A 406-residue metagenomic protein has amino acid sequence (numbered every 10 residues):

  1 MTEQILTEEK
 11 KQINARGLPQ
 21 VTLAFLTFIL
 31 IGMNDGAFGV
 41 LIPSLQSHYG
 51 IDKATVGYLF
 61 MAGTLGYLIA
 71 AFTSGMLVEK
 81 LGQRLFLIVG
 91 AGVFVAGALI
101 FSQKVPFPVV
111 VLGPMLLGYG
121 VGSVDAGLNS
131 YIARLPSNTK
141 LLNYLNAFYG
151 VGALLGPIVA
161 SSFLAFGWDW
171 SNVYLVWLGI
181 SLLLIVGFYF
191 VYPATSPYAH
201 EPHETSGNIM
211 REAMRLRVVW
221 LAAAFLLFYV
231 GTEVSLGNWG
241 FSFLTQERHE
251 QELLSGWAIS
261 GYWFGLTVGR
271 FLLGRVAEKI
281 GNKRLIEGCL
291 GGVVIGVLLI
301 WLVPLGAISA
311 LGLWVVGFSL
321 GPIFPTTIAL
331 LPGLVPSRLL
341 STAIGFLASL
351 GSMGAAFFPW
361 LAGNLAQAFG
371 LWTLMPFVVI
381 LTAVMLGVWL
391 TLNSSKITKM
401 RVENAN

Functional and structural regions predicted by a protein language model:
F38-G39, R217-V268: Extracytoplasmic gate region of multi-pass secondary transporters
L45-Q46, L77-V78, I132, V159-W168 (+3 more regions): Interfacial helix-cap and linker-helix signal at transmembrane-aqueous boundaries of multi-pass secondary transporters
G50, G82, Q103-P108, H249 (+2 more regions): Helix-breaking motifs and short loop linkers at transmembrane-helix boundaries and internal kinks in secondary membrane
I69-P108: Conserved MFS/SLC helix-loop-helix module at the cytosolic interface between two early adjacent transmembrane helices
A70-G82, G269-G281, A366-Q367: Helix-to-loop junctions at the C-terminal end of transmembrane segments in multipass secondary transporters
P106, N138, Y144-S196: Helix-loop-helix hairpin linking two adjacent transmembrane segments in secondary transporters
G113-F148: Cytoplasmic helix-loop-helix junction between adjacent transmembrane helices in 12-TM secondary transporters
I280-T327: C-terminal transmembrane helical hairpin of 12-TM major facilitator-type secondary transporters
